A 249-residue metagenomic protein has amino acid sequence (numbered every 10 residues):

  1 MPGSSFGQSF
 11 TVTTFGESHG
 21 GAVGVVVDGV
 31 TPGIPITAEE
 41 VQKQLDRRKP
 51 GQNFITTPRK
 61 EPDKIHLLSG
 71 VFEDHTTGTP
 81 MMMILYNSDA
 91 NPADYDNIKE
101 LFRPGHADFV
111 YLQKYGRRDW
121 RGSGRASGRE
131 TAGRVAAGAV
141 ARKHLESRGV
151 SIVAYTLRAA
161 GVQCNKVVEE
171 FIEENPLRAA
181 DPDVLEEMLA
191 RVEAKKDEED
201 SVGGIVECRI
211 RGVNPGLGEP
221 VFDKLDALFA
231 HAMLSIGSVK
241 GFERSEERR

Functional and structural regions predicted by a protein language model:
M1-R59: N-terminal, positively charged regions that mediate nucleic acid binding
F10-V30, R129-A141, F222-L225, L234-G237 (+1 more regions): Conserved phosphate/anionic-ligand binding catalytic regions in large, soluble enzymes, centered on
T11-E17, V23-G29, M81-M83, Y111 (+2 more regions): Short beta-strand elements
G33-A38, P92-D94, L217-G218: Short, conserved charged micro-motifs
Q44-P104, D108: Glycine-rich, N-terminal phosphate-binding loop and its surrounding beta-alpha-beta segment
K114-V221: Glycine-rich, mobile lid/loop segments that gate access to catalytic sites or pores
E247-R248: Conserved small/polar residues in nucleotide/adenosyl-binding loops
